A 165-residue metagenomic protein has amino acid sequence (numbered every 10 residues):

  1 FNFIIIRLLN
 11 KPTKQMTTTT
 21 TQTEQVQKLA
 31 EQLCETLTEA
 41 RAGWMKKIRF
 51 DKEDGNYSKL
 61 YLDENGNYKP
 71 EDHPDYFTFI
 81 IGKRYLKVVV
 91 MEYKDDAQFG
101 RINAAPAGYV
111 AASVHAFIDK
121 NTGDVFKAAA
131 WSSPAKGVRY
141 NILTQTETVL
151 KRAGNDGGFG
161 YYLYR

Functional and structural regions predicted by a protein language model:
F1-M16: Short, Lys/Arg-enriched N-terminal segments with co-localized hydrophobic residues within the first ~10-30 amino acids
F3, K83-K87, T122-D124: A generic structural signal for beta-strand entry/edge sites
N10-K11, Q145, R165: Generic detector of low-complexity/intrinsically disordered segments and short hydrophobic N-terminal stretches
T18-T78: Negatively charged, low-complexity tracts enriched in Asp/Glu with abundant Ser/Thr
N67-A116: Exposed beta-strand-loop-beta-strand "reactive/processing" segments of non-cytosolic proteins
T122-R152: A short, surface-exposed interaction/processing loop segment used at functional sites
N155-R165: Cysteine/selenocysteine-centered motifs that mediate thiol-based redox chemistry or coordinate metal-sulfur cofactors
